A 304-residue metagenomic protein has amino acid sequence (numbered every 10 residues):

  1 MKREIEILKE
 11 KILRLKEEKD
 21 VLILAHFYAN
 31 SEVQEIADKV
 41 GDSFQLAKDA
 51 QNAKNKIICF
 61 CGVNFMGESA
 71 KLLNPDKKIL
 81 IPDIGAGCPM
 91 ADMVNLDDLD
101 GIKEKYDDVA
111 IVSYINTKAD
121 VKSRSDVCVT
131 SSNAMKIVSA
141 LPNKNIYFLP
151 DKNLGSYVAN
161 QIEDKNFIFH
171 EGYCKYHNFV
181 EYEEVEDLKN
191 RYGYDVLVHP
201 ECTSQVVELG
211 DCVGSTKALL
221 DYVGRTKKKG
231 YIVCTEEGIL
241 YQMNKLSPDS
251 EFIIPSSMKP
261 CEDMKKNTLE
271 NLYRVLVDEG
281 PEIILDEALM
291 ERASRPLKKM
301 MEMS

Functional and structural regions predicted by a protein language model:
M1-V233, I239-S304: Active-site loop-to-helix "anion-binding N-cap" substructures in soluble metabolic enzymes
